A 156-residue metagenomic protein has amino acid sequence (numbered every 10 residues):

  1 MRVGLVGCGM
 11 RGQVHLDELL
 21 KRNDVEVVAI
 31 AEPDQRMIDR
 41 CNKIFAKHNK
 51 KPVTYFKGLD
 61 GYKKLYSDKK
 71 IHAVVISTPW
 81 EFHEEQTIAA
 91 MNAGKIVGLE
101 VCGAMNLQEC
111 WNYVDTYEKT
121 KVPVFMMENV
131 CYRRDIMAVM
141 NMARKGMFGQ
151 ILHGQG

Functional and structural regions predicted by a protein language model:
M1-I96, W111, D115-P123: N-terminal glycine-/serine-/threonine-rich beta1-alpha1-beta2 phosphate-ribose binding loop of Rossmann-like
G7, V101, G146: Conserved G/P- and acidic residue-centered "switch" motifs that form tight phosphate/ATP-binding loops in soluble
D68-I71, V97-L99, F148-Q155: Short, mixed-charge, low-aromatic patches
S77, E100, M127: A cross-family glycoside hydrolase active-site/sugar-binding cleft signature
A93-N106: ADP-ribose/adenylate-binding Rossmann-like module
A104-G156: A contiguous active-site-proximal alpha/beta segment in oxidoreductase catalytic domains
